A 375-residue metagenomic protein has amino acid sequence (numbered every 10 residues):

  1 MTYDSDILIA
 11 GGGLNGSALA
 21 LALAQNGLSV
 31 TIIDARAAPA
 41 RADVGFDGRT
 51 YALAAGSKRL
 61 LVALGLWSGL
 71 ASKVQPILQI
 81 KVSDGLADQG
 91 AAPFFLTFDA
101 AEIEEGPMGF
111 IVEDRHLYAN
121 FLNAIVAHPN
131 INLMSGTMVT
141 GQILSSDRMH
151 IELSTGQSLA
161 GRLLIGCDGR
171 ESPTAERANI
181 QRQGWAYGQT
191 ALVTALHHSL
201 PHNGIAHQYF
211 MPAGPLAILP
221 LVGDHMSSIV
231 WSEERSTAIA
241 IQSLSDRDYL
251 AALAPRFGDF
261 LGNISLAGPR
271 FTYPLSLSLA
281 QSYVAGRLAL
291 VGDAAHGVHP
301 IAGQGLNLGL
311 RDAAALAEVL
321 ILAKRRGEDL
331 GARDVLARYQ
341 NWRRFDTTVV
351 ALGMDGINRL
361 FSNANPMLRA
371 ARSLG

Functional and structural regions predicted by a protein language model:
T2-D4, K73-R177, W185-T190, D246: Conserved N-terminal helical subregion
S5-I32: N-terminal Rossmann-like FAD-binding beta1-loop-alpha1 element of flavoenzymes
N15, A38, E171: Conserved Rossmann-like nucleotide-cofactor binding loop
A24-F46: Glycine-rich FAD pyrophosphate-binding loop
G45-A87: N-terminal FAD cofactor-binding segment of flavoenzymes
L61, T137, R148-R270: Conserved FAD-binding catalytic core of PHBH/FMO-like flavoproteins
T237-D334: FAD/FMN-dependent oxidoreductases across multiple families
E318-G375: C-terminal helical "tail/cap" subdomain of flavin- and related membrane-associated enzymes
